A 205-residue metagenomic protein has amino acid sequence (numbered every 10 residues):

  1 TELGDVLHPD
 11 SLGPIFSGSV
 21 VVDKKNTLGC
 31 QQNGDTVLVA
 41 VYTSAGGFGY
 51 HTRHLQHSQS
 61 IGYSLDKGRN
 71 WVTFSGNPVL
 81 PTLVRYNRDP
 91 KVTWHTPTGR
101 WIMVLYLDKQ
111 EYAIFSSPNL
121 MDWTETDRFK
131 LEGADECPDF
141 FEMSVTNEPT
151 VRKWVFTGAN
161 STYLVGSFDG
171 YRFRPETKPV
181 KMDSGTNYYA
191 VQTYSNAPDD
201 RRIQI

Functional and structural regions predicted by a protein language model:
T1-P90, W94-T186, P198-D199, I205: Beta-rich carbohydrate-recognition and catalytic domains
Y194: Carbohydrate-binding surfaces of carbohydrate-active enzymes
